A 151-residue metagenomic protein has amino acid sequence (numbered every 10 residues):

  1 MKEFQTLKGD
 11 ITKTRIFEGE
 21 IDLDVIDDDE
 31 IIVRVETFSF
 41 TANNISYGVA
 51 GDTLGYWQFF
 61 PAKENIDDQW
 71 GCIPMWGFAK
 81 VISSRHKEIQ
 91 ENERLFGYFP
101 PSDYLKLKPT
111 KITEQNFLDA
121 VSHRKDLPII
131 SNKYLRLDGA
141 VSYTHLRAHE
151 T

Functional and structural regions predicted by a protein language model:
K2-G9: OB/S1-fold single-stranded nucleic-acid-binding modules and their adjacent gly/ser/pro-rich low-complexity linkers
G9-N44: A short N-terminal beta-strand-loop micro-motif at the entrance of redox/enzyme domains
D24-F38, D52-K106: Glycine-rich beta-strand-centered segment in the early N-terminal region that forms part of a ligand/cofactor-binding
A42, Y47-L54: Beta1-alpha1 glycine-rich phosphate/pyrophosphate-binding loop at the start of Rossmann-like nucleotide-binding domains
I45-Y47, N92, N116-F117: Short, solvent-exposed secondary-structure boundary/capping segments
L105-S131, L135: Short, compositionally biased
D138-V141: Long, glycine/tryptophan/cysteine-rich extracytoplasmic
T144-T151: Conserved small/polar residues in nucleotide/adenosyl-binding loops
